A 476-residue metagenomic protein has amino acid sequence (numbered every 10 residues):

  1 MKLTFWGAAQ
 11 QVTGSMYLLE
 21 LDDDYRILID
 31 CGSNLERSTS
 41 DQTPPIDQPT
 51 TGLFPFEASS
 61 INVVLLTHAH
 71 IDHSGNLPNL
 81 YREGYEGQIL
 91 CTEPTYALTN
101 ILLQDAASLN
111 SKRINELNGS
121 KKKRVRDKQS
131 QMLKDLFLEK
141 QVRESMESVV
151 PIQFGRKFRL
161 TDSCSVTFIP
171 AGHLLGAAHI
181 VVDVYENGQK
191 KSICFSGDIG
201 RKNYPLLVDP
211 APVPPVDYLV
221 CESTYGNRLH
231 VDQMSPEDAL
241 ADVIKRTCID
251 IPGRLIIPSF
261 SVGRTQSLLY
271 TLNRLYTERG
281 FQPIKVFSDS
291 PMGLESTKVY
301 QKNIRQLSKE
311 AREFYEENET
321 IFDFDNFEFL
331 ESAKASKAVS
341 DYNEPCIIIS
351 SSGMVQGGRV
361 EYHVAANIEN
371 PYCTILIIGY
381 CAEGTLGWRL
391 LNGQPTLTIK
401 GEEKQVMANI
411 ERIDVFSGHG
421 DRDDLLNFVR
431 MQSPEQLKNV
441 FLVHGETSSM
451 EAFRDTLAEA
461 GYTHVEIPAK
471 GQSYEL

Functional and structural regions predicted by a protein language model:
M1-L65, S74, Y81-S267, N273-G280 (+1 more regions): His/Asp/Glu-rich metal-coordinating catalytic cores of metallo-dependent phosphodiesterases/hydrolases acting on
E20-D22, D183-Y185, P210-V213, P236 (+6 more regions): Short, solvent-exposed amphipathic alpha-helical segments in soluble enzyme and RNA/protein-processing domains
N62, D217, C346, C373 (+1 more regions): Conserved acidic residues
S223-E237, A408-L426: Glycine-rich phosphate-binding "P-loop"
A241-E383: Hard-cation-handling environments
G358-V364, S417-S433: A short, acidic, amphipathic alpha-helical segment used as a generic capping/interface helix at domain edges
V360, V440, V465: Hydrophobic, well-ordered secondary-structure elements that form the walls of internal hydrophobic environments
E369-Q405: Redox- and metal-dependent alpha/beta enzyme cores, enriched for Fe-S-associated oxidoreductases and cofactor-handling
